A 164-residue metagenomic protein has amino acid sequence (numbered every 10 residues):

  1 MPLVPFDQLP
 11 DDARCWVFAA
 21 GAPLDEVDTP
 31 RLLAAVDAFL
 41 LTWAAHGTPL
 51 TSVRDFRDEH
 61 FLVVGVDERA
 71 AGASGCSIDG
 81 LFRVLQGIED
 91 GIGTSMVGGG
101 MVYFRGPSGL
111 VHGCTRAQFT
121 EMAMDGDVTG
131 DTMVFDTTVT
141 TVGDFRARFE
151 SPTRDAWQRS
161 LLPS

Functional and structural regions predicted by a protein language model:
V4, D12-R57: Long, hydrophobic N-terminal alpha-helical segment
C15-A19, F61-G65, V102-Y103: Ordered hydrophobic segments in well-structured contexts
F39, W43-G47, S95, G126 (+1 more regions): Short secondary-structure junctions and interdomain/linker hinges
P49-G72, V97: Short, intrinsically disordered low-complexity segments
V66-M96: Helix-adjacent hinge/juxtasegments
V97-S164: Terminal interaction module
